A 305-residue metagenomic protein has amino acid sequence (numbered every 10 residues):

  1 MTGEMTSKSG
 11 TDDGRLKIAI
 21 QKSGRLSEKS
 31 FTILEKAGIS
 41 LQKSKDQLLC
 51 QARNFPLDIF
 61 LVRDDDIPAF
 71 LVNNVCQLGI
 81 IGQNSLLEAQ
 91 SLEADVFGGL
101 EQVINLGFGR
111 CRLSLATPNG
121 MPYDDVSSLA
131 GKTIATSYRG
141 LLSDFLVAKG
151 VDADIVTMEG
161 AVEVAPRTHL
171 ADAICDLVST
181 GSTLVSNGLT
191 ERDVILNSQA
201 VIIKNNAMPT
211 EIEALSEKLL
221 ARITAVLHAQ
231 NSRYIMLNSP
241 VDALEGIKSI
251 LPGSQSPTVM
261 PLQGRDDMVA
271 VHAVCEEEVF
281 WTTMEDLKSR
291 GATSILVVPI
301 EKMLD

Functional and structural regions predicted by a protein language model:
T2-P56, L61, I81-G107, R112 (+1 more regions): Small-molecule-sensing regulatory modules
P56-Q77: Short, structured active-site "lid" loops
A69, R112-A116: Signature of uroporphyrinogen-III synthase
